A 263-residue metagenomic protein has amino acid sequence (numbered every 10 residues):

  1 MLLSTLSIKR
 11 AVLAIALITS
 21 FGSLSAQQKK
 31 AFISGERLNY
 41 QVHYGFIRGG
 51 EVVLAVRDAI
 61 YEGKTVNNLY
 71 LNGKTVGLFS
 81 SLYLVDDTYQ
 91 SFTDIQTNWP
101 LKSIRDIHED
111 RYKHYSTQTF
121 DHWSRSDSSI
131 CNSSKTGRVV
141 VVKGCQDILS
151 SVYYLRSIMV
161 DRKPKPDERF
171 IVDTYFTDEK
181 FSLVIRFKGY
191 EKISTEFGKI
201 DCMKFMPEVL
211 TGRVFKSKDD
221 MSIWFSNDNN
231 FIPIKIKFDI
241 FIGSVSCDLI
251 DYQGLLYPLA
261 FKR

Functional and structural regions predicted by a protein language model:
M1-V12: Bacterial N-terminal signal peptides that target proteins for export
A11-S20: Bacterial N-terminal signal peptides
S20-F21, V56: Single-residue recognition of alpha-helix boundary sites
G22-A26: Sec/Tat signal peptide C-region and signal peptidase I cleavage site
Q27-H122, D161-R263: Acidic, serine/threonine-rich low-complexity disordered tracts
S116-M159: Hydrophobic, well-structured mid-protein blocks that either form specific transmembrane helices
